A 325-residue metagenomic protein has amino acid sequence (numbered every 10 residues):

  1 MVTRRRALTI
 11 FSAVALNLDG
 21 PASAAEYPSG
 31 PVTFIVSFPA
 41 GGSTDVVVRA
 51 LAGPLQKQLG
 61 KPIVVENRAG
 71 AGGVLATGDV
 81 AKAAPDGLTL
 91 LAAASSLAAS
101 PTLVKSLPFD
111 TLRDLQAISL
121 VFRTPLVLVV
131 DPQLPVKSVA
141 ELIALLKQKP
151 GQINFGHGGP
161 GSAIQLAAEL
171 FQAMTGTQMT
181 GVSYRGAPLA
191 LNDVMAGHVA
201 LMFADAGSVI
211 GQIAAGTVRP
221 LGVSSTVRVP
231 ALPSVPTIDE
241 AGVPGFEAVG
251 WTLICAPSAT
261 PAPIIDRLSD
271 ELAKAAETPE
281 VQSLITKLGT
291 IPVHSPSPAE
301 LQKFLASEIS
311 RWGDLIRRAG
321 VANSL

Functional and structural regions predicted by a protein language model:
M1-V14: N-terminal secretory signal peptides and thylakoid transit peptides that target proteins across membranes
L16-A22: C-terminal segment of classical bacterial N-terminal signal peptides
A24-D114, Q152-N154, G176-A200, Q212 (+2 more regions): N-terminal (or domain-start) structured segment
S29-P31, A214, A262-L325: An extracytoplasmic/periplasmic, membrane-proximal ligand-sensing/linker region
G41, S95-S96, R123, D131-V136 (+5 more regions): Short coil/turn segments
K82-G87, T102-L189, I238, W251-L284: Hinge/capping helix and adjacent helix->loop/strand transition within the periplasmic-binding protein
A92-L97, H157, A187, A204-V209 (+3 more regions): Beta->alpha turn/N-cap motifs
R123, V209-E280, S307-S310: C-terminal lobe and pocket-closing loops of periplasmic/extracytoplasmic Venus-flytrap solute-binding proteins
